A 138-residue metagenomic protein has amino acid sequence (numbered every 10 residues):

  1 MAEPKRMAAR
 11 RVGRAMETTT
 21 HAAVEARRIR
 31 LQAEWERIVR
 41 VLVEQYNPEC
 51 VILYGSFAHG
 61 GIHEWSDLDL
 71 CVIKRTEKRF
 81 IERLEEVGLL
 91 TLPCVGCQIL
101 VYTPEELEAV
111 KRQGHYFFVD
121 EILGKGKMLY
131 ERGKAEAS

Functional and structural regions predicted by a protein language model:
A2-C50, H59-E64, K74-S138: Catalytic core of pol beta-like nucleotidyltransferases
S56: Short, well-ordered beta-to-alpha junction loops that form the rim of enzyme active sites and present histidine/acidic
D69-V72: Short beta-strand->loop micro-motif that forms the acidic, two-metal-ion catalytic signature in nucleotide-processing
